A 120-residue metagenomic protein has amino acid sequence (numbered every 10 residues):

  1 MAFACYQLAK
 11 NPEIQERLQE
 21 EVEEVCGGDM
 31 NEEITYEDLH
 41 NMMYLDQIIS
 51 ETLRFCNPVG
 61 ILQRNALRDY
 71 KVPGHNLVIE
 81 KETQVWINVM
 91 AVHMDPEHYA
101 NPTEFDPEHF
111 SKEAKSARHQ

Functional and structural regions predicted by a protein language model:
M1-E13, R17-E21: Cytochrome P450 catalytic-core helices
A4, E20-E24, E51, F55: Short acidic/histidine-centered micro-motifs embedded in hydrophobic/aromatic stretches that mark compact functional
I14-R17, G60-R64, D95-Y99, A114-R118: Extended hydrophobic-aromatic, low-complexity segments
E24-G27, R54, P58-I61, S111-S116: Conserved helix-loop functional segments at active or binding sites
E32-N76, P96: Conserved cytochrome P450 K-helix E-x-x-R motif and the immediately C-terminal K′/meander segment
L39, I87-A117: Conserved cytochrome P450 K-helix/beta-meander segment immediately N-terminal to the heme-binding cysteine loop
